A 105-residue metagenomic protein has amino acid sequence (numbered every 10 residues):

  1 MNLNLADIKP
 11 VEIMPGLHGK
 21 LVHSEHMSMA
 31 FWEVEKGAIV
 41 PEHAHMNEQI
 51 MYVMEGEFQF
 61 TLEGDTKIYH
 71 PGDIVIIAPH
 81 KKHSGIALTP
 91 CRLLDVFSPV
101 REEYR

Functional and structural regions predicted by a protein language model:
M1-H26: A short, N-terminal "cap"/entry segment at the start of jelly-roll beta-barrel domains of the cupin/DSBH fold
P15, A30-A44: Conserved short histidine dyad/triad with adjacent acidic residue
E33-V34, H45-F60: Short, conserved beta-strand element in jelly-roll/cupin
P41, I50, D65-K67: Short, surface-exposed secondary-structure edge patches
E42, F60-T61, I77, K82-L88: Short beta-strand His + acidic residue motifs that chelate non-heme Fe in jelly-roll/DSBH and cupin folds
M54-E55, H70-P71, T89: A cytosolic small-molecule/anion-sensing beta-strand core signal
G64-P79: Short acidic-glycine-tyrosine-enriched beta hairpin
H80-E103: Ligand-binding loop in jelly-roll beta-barrel domains
